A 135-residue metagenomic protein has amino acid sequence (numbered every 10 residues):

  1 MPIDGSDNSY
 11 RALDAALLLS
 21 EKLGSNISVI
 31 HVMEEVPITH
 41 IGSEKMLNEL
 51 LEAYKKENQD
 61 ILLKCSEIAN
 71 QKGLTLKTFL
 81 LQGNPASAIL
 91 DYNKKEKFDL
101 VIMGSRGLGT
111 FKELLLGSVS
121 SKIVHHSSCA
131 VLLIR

Functional and structural regions predicted by a protein language model:
M1-K45, N70: Small/aliphatic-rich secondary-structure junction motif
L17, Q59, L63-N70: Class I S-adenosyl-L-methionine
L18, D91-R135: Gly/Ser-rich helix-loop-strand patches that form or flank binding pockets for ribonucleotide-derived cofactors
S25-N26, L74, F98, C129: Short glycine/serine/threonine/alanine-rich loop segments
S28, K77, L132: Conserved beta-strand positions in the Rossmann-like core of class I SAM-dependent methyltransferases
V36-P37, A86-A88, T110: Generic structural signal for helix capping and beta-alpha/helix-loop junctions
L47-D60: A short acidic, glycine-rich active-site loop that binds or catalyzes chemistry on phosphate/adenosine moieties
E67-V101: Structural beta-alpha unit
